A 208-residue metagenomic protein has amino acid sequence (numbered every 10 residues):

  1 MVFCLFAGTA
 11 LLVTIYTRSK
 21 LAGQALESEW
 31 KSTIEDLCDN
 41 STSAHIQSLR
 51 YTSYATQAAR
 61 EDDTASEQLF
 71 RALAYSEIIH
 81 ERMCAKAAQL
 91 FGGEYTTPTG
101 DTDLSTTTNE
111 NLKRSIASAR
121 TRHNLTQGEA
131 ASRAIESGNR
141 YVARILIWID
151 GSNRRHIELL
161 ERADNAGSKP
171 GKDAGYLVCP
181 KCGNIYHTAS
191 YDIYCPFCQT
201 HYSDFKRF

Functional and structural regions predicted by a protein language model:
F3, A10-F208: Non-heme di-metal
